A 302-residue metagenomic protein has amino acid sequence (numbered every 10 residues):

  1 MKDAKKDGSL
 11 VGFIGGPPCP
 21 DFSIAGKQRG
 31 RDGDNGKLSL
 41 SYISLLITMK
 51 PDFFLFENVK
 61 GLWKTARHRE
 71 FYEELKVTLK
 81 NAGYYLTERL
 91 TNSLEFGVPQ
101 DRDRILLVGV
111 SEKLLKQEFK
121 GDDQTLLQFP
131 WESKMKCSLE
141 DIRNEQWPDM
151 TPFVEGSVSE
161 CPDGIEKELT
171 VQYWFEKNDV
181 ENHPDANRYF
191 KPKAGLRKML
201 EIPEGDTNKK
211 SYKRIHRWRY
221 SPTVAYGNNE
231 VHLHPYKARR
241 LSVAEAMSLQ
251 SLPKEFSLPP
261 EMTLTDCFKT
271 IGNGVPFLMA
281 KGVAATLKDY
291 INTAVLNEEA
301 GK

Functional and structural regions predicted by a protein language model:
K2-S9, P20-K209: Class I S-adenosyl-L-methionine
D7-F13, L40-I47, K213-W218, M247-L252: Short, functional N-terminal and low-complexity linear motifs
S9-V11, D103-I105, Y220-P222, K237: A generic secondary-structure signal marking the coil-to-beta-strand transition
F13, L107, G272: Short, conserved catalytic/metal-binding motifs centered on acidic residues
I14-G15, F56, Y226: Redox-cofactor binding/interface segments in oxidoreductases and associated redox assembly factors
G16, P20, A25, L252-E255 (+1 more regions): Generic N-terminal helix/loop capping motif
G16-P17, K50, V275: Hydrophobic alpha-helix-in-membranes signature
G164-K302: C-terminal target-recognition/interaction regions appended to catalytic cores
